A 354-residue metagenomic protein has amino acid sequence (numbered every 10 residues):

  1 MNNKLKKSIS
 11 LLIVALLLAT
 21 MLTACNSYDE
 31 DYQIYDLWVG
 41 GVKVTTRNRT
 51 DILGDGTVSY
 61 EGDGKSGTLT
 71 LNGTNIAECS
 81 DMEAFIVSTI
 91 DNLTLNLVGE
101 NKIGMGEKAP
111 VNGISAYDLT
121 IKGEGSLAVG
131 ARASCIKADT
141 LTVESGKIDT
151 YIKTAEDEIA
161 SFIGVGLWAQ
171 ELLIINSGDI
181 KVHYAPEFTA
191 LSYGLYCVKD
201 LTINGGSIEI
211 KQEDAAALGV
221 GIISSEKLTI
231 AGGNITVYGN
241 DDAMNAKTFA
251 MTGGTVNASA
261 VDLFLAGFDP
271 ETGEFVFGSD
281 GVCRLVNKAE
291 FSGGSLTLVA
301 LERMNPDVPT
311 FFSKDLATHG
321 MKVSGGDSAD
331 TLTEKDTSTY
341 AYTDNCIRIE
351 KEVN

Functional and structural regions predicted by a protein language model:
M1-L12: Bacterial N-terminal signal peptides that target proteins for export
M21-A24: C-terminal motif of bacterial Sec signal peptides marking the signal peptidase cleavage site
N26-N354: A composition-driven surface/loop motif
